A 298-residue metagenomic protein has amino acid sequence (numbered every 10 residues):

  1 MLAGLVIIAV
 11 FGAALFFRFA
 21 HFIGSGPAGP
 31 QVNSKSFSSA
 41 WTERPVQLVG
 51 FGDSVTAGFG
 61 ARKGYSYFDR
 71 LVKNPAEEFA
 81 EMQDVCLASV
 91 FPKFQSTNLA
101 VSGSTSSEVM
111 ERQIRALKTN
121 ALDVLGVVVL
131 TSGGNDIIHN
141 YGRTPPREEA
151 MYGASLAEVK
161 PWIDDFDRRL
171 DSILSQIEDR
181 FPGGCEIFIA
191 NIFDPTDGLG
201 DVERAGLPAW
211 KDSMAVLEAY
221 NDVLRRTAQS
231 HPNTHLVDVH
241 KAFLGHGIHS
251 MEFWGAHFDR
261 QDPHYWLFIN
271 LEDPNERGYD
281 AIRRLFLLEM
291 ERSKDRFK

Functional and structural regions predicted by a protein language model:
M1-F51, V55-A76, A88-V90, F297-K298: N-terminal secretory targeting modules
Q31-V49, V109-V128, S172-G183, L287 (+1 more regions): Short amphipathic alpha-helices and their capping/turn segments at secondary-structure boundaries
Q47-F51, T56-G58, Q95-A100, G126-T131 (+2 more regions): Structural recognition of the beta-strand scaffold that forms the well-ordered cores of secreted hydrolase catalytic
S54-A57, V101-S107, G133-H139, F193-G198 (+1 more regions): Solvent-exposed loop/turn segments at secondary-structure junctions within structured extracellular/periplasmic domains
A57, N140-P161, D194-E218: Serine-dependent acyl-ester chemistry module
A61-R168: Conserved SGNH/GDSL esterase-like catalytic core that processes O-acyl groups on lipids and polysaccharides
M82-F94, R169-E186, A219-D238: A structural motif corresponding to the C-terminal end of an alpha-helix and its immediate exit/capping segment
I192-K298: Catalytic His-Asp segment of secreted/periplasmic serine-dependent ester chemistry enzymes
